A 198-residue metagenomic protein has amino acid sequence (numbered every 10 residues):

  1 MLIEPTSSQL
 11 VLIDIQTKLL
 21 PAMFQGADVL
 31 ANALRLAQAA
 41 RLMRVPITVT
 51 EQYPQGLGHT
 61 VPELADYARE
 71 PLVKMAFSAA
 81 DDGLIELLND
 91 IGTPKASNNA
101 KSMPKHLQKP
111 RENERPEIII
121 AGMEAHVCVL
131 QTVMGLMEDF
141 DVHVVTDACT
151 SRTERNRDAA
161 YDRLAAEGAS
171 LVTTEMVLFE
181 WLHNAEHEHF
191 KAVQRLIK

Functional and structural regions predicted by a protein language model:
L2-T6, L57-K198: Active-site-adjacent betaalpha module
P5-S8, M23-P54: A short alpha/beta connector and helix-capping loop motif
S8-I15: N-terminal nucleotide-binding beta1-loop-alpha1 segment
I15, V49-Q52, T146: A cross-domain feature marking catalytic cores of carbohydrate-active enzymes and several ubiquitous metabolic/repair
T17-A22: Short acidic, Gly/Ser-rich segments with clustered Asp/Glu that frequently serve as metal-coordination loops in enzyme
